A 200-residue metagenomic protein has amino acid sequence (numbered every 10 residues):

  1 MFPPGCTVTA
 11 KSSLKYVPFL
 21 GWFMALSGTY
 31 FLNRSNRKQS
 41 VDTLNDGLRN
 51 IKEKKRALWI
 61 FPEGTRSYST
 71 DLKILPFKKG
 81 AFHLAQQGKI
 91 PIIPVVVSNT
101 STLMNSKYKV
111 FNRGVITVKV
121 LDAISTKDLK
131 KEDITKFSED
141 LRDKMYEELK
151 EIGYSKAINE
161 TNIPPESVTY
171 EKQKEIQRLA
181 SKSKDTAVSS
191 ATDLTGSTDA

Functional and structural regions predicted by a protein language model:
M1-R37: Catalytic core of membrane glycerolipid acyltransferases/transacylases, capturing the structured, soluble-facing
Y16, T43-L44, F77-K78: Amphipathic coiled-coil/heptad-repeat helices and related helical stalk/stem segments that mediate oligomerization
F19-W22, E53-W59, Y68-K136: A cross-family acyltransferase "interaction/gating" segment
Q39-R49: Anionic-ligand binding region
N50, T135-A200: Membrane-interfacial terminal anchoring regions of lipid-handling membrane enzymes
P62: Short acidic, glycine-rich surface-loop motifs adjacent to enzyme active sites
